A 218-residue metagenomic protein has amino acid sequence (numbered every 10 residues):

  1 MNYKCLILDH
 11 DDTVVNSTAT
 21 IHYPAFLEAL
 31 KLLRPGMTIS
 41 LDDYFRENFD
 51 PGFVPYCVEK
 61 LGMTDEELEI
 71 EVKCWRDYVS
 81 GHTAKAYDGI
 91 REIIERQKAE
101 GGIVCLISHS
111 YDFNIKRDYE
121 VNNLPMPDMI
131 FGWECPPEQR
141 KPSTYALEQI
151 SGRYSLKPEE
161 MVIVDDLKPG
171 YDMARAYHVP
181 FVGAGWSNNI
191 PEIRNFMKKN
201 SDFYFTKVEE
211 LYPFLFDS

Functional and structural regions predicted by a protein language model:
M1-N2, D112, K116-S218: Asp-based, Mg2+/Mn2+-dependent phosphohydrolase catalytic module
N2-E92, E100: N-terminal helical cap/lid subdomain that shapes the substrate entry/recognition surface in HAD-like hydrolases
K4-L6, V104, M161: Generic beta-sheet signal
I21, N48, D88-G89, S110-Y111 (+2 more regions): Short beta->alpha linker loops
E71-V72, I90-N122, I130-P136: Substrate-recognition element of Asp-dependent hydrolases with the DxDx(T/V) motif
